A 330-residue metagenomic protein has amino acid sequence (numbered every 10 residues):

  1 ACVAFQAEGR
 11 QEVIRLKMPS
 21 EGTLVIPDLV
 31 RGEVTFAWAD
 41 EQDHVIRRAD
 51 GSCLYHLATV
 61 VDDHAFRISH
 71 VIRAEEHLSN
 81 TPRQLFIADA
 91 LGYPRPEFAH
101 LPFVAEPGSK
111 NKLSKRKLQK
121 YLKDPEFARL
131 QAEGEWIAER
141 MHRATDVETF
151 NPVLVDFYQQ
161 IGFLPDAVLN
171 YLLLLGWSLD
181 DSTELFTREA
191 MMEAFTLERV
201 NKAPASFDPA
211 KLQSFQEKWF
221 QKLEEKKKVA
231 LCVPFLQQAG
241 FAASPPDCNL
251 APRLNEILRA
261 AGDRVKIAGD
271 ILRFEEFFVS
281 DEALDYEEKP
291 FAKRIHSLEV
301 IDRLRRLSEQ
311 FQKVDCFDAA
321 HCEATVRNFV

Functional and structural regions predicted by a protein language model:
A1-D124, L154, L179, K313 (+1 more regions): Active-site cores that bind ATP or allylic diphosphates and position pyrophosphate for catalysis
R48, F66-H77, A105-N170, L175-D180 (+1 more regions): Conserved phosphate-binding loops in nucleotide/dinucleotide-binding enzymes
S79-A99, E133-D146, F157, Q238-F241: Short, solvent-exposed cationic patches
S79-R83, A99, T149-V153, F163-N170 (+6 more regions): Generic recognition of stable, solvent-exposed alpha-helical segments in well-folded globular domains
I87-A90, I161, Y171-L175, A194 (+6 more regions): Generic, well-ordered alpha-helical scaffold segments in large soluble proteins
L179-Q238, A242-A260: Active-site-proximal acidic segments at structured loop/helix or strand boundaries that coordinate catalytic metals
E225-V330: Small-residue-rich helix-loop
